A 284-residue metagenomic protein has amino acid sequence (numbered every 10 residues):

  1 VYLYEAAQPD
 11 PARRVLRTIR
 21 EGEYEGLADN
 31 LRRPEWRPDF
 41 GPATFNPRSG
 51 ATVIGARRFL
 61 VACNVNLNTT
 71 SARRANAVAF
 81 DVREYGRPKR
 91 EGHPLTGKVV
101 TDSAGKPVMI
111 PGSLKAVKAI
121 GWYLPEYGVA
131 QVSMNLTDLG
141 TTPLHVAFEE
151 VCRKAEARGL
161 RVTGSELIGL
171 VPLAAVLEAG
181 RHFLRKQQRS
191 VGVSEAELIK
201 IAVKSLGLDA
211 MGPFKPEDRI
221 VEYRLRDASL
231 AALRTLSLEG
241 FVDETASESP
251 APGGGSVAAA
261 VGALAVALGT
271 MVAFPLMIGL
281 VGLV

Functional and structural regions predicted by a protein language model:
V1-G240, S247-E248: Long, contiguous binding/interaction regions
A175-A179, G269, L280: Short amphipathic alpha-helical patches
A231, T235-E239, G254, A258-G262 (+1 more regions): Amphipathic, non-membrane alpha-helical segments in soluble helical-bundle scaffolds
S247-T270: Conserved phosphate/anionic-ligand binding catalytic regions in large, soluble enzymes, centered on
M277-V284: A structural-propensity feature for long, helix-poor, extended segments
